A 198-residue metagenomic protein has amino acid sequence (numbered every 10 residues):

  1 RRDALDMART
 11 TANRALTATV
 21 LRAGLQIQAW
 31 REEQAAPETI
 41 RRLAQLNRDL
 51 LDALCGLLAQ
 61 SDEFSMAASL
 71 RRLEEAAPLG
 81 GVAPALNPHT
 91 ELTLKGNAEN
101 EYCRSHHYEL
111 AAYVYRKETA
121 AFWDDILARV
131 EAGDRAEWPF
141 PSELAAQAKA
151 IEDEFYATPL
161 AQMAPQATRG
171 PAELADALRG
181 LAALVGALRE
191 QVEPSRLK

Functional and structural regions predicted by a protein language model:
R1-K198: Catalytic domains of carbohydrate-active enzymes that cleave complex glycans
